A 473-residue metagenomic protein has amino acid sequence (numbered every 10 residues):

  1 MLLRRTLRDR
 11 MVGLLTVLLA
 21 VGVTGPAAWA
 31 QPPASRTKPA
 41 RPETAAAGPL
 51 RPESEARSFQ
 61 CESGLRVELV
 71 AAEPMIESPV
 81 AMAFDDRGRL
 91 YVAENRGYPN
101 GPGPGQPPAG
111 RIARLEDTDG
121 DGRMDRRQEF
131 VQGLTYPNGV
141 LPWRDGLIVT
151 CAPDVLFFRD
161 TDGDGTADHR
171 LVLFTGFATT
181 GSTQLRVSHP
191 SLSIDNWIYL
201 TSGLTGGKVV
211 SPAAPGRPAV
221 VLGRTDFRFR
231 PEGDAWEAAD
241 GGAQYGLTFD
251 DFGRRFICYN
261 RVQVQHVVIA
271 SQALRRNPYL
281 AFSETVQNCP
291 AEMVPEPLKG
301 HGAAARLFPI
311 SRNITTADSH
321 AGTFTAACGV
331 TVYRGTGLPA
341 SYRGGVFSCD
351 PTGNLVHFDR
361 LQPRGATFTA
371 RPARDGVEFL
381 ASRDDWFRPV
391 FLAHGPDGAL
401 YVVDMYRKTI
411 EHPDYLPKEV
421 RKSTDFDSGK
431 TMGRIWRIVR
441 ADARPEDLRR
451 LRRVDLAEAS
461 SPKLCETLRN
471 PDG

Functional and structural regions predicted by a protein language model:
M1-D9: N-terminal secretory signal peptides that target proteins for export/translocation
R4, G13-T16, E55, H320: Hydrophobic alpha-helical context, especially transmembrane and signal-peptide helices
R10-G25: Bacterial N-terminal signal peptides
Q31-R469, G473: Beta-propeller domains with acidic blade repeats across secreted/periplasmic ectodomains and cytosolic WD/CNH propellers
